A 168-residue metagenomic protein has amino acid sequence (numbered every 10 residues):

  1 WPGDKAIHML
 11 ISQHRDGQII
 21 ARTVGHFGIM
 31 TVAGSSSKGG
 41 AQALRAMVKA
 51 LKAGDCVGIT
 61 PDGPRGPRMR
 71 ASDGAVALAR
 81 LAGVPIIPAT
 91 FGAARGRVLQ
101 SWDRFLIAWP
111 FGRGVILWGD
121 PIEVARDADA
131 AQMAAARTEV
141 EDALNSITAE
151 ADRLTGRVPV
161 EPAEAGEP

Functional and structural regions predicted by a protein language model:
W1-G3, H26-F27, A53, R80-P85: Alpha-helix C-terminal capping segments
W1-K38, Q42: Catalytic core of membrane glycerolipid acyltransferases/transacylases, capturing the structured, soluble-facing
A6, C56-G58, I87: Residue-level preference for the first positions of well-ordered beta-strands
D16-Q18, G40, R65-R68, A93-V98: Short gly/pro/ser/thr-enriched loop/turn and capping motifs at secondary-structure boundaries
A46-A82: Catalytic-site beta-strand/loop segments enriched in glycine and acidic/polar residues
K52, A134-P168: Membrane-interfacial terminal anchoring regions of lipid-handling membrane enzymes
R70-A130: A cross-family acyltransferase "interaction/gating" segment
